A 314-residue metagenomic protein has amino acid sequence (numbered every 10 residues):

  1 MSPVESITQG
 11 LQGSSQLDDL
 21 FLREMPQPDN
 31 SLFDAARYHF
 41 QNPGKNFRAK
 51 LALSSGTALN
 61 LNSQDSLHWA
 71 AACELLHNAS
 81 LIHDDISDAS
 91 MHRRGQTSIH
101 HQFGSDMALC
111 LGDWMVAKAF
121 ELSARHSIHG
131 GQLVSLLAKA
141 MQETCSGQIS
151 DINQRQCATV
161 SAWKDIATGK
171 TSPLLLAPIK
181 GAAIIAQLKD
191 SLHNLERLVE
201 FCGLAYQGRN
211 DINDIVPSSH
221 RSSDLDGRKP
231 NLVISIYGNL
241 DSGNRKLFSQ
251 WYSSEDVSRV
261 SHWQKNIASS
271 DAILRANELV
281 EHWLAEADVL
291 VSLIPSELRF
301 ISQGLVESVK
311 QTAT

Functional and structural regions predicted by a protein language model:
M1-L22: N-terminal amphipathic/basic leader segments beginning at the initiator methionine
S15, S172, E196, E200-Y206 (+3 more regions): Generic structural signal for well-ordered, non-transmembrane alpha-helical segments in soluble/cytosolic regions
P26-K246: Mg2+-dependent prenyl diphosphate-binding active-site environment of isoprenoid biosynthetic enzymes
S135, H193-E196, E278, F300-G304: Short, charged, amphipathic alpha-helical segments
K189, V291-F300: Surface-exposed helix-capping loop/turn segments at secondary-structure junctions
L247-V291: Mobile late-domain/C-terminal helix-loop "cap" segments that border catalytic sites or the cytosolic face
S296-T314: Short, amphipathic C-terminal "tail helix"
